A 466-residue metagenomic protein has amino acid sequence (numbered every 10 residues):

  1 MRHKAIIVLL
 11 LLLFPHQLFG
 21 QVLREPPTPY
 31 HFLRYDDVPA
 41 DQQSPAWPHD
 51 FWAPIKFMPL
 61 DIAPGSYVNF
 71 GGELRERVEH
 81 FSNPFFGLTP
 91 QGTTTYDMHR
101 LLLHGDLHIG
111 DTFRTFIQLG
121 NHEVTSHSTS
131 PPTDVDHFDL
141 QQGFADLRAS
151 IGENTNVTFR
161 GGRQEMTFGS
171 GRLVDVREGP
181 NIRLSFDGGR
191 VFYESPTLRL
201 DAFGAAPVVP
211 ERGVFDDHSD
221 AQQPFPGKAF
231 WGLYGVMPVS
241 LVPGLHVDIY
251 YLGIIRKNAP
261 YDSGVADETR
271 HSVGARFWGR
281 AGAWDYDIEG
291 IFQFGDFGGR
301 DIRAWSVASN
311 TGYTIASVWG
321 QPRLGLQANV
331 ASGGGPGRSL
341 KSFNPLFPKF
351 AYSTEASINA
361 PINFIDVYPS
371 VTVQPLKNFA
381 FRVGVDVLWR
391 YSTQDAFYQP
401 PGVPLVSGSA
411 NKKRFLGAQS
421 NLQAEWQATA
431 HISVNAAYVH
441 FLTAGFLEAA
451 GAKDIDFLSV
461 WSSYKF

Functional and structural regions predicted by a protein language model:
L18-T93, H104, P132-T133, G320-A328 (+1 more regions): N-terminal periplasmic/intermembrane-space "pro-region" immediately following the signal or transit peptide
R24-D41, P45-P48, D262-S263, G290 (+1 more regions): Extracellular/periplasmic loop regions
K56-L60, L102-H104, F144-D146, R190-F192 (+6 more regions): Outer-membrane beta-barrel architecture
I62-P64, L107-D111, A149-E153, E194-R199 (+6 more regions): Outer-membrane beta-barrel strand-turn architecture
L74-S82, L119-T125, R163-T167, S195-T197 (+8 more regions): Transmembrane beta-strands of outer-membrane beta-barrel pores
H80-H99, L107-T155, R172-D175, Q293-R300 (+3 more regions): Surface-exposed loop and membrane-interface regions of Gram-negative outer-membrane beta-barrel proteins
E153-F159, R172-G335, Q394, V406-L422 (+1 more regions): Signature for the C-terminal beta-barrel architecture of outer-membrane proteins
